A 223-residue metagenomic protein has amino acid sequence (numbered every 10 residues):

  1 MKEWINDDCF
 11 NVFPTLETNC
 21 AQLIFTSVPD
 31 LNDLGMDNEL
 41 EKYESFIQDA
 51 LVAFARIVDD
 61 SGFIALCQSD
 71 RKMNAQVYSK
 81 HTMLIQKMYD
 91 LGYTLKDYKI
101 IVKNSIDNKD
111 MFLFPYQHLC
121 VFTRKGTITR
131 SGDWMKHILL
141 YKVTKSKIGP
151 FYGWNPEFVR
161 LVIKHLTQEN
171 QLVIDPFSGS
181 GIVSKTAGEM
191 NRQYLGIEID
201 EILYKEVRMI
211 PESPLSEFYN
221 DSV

Functional and structural regions predicted by a protein language model:
M1-Y204: Core catalytic lobe of class I
M190, P211-P214: The DNA-recognition helices of helix-turn-helix-type DNA-binding domains
V207-R208: Conserved SAM-binding loop
S213, F218-V223: Conserved phosphoryl-transfer catalytic core
